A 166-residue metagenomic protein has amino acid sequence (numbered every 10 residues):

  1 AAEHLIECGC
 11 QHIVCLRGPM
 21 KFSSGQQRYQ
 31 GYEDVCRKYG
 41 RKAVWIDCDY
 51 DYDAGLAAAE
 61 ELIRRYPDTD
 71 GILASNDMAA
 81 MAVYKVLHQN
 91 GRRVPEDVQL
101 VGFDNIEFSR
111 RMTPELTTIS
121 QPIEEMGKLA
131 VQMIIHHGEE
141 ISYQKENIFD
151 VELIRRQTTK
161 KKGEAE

Functional and structural regions predicted by a protein language model:
A1-E166: Bacterial carbohydrate/catabolite-sensing allosteric modules
